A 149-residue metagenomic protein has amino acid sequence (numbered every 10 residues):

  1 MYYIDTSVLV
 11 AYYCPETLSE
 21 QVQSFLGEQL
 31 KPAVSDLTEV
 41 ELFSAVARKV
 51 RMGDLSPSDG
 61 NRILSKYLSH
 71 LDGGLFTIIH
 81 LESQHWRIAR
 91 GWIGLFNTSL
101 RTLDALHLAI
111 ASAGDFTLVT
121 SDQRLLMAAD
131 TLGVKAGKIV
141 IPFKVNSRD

Functional and structural regions predicted by a protein language model:
M1, Q84, L108, S112-D149: Acidic, PIN/NYN-like endoribonuclease modules and their adjacent C-terminal/linker elements
M1-T38, K49-I63, F143-R148: Short, well-structured N-terminal submotif of metal-dependent ribonuclease cores
V8, E39, S44, H107-I110 (+1 more regions): Hydrophobic side chains within alpha-helical segments
A11-Y13, A45, A128: Residues that scaffold the ATP/ADP-binding catalytic core of kinase and kinase-like folds
Q21, E41, I88, M127-A129: Phosphate- and divalent-cation-binding pockets in alpha/beta enzyme and binding domains that engage nucleotide-derived
K31, T77, K135-G137: Conserved beta-strand segments of alpha/beta enzyme cores
F43-G94: Active-site-proximal, substrate-binding regions of enzyme catalytic domains and RNA-binding/basic surfaces
G73-R124: Active-site neighborhoods of divalent-metal-dependent phosphate/nucleic-acid chemistry enzymes
